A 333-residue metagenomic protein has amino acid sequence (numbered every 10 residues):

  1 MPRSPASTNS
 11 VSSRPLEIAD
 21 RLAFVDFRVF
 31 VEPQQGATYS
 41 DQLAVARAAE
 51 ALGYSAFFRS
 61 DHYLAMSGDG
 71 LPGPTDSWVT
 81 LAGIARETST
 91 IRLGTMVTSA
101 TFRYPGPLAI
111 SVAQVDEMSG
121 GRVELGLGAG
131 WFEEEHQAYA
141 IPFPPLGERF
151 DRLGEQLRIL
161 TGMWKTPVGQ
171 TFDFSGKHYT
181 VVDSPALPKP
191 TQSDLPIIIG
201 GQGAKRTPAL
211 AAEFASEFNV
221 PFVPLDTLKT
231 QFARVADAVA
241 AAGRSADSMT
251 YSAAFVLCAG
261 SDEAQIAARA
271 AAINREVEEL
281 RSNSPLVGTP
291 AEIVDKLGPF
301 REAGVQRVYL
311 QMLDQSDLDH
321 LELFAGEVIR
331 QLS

Functional and structural regions predicted by a protein language model:
P2-R3, N9-S333: Active-site-adjacent structural elements that line small-molecule/cofactor binding pockets in enzymes
